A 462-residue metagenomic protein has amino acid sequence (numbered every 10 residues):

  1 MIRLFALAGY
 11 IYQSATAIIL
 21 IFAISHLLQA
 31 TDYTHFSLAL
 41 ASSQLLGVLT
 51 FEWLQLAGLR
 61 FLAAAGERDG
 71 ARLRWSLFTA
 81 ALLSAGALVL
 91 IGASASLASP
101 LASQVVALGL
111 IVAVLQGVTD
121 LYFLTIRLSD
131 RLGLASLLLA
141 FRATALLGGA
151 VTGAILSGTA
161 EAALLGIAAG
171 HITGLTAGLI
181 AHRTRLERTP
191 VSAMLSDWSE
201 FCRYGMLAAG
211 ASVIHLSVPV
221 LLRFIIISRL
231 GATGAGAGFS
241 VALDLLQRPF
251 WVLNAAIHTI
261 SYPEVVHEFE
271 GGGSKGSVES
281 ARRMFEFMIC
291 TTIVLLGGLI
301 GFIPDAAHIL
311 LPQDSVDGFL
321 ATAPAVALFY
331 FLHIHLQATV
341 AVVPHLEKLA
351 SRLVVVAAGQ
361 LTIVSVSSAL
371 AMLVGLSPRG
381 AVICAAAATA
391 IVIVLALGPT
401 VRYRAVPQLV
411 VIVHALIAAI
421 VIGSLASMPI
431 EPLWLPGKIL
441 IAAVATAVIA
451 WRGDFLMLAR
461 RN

Functional and structural regions predicted by a protein language model:
I2-A17, R142, G166-G174, G178 (+5 more regions): Transmembrane helical elements of multi-pass membrane transporters/channels
F5, L409-I412, S424-N462: Membrane-proximal transmembrane or re-entrant/amphipathic helices at the cytosolic face
Q13, A17, I21, A39-L59 (+10 more regions): Short runs within selected transmembrane alpha-helices of multi-pass transporters and secretion channels
A17, T50-G66, A242, L246-F285 (+1 more regions): Helix-loop junctions and terminal segments of transmembrane helices in multi-pass membrane transport/translocation
L27-A30, L128-S129, L156-S157, R229-T233 (+2 more regions): Helix-loop interface residues and adjacent transmembrane-helix termini in multi-pass membrane transporters, primarily
T34-F51, F224, A237-N254, F285-F287 (+3 more regions): Alpha-helical transmembrane segments of polytopic membrane transporters and translocases
L49-E52, L56, W75-A107, G148 (+3 more regions): Alpha-helical transmembrane segments of multi-pass membrane transport and lipid-handling proteins
A107, G133, L137, A160-G166 (+4 more regions): Interhelical loop/hinge segments that connect adjacent transmembrane helices in multipass membrane
